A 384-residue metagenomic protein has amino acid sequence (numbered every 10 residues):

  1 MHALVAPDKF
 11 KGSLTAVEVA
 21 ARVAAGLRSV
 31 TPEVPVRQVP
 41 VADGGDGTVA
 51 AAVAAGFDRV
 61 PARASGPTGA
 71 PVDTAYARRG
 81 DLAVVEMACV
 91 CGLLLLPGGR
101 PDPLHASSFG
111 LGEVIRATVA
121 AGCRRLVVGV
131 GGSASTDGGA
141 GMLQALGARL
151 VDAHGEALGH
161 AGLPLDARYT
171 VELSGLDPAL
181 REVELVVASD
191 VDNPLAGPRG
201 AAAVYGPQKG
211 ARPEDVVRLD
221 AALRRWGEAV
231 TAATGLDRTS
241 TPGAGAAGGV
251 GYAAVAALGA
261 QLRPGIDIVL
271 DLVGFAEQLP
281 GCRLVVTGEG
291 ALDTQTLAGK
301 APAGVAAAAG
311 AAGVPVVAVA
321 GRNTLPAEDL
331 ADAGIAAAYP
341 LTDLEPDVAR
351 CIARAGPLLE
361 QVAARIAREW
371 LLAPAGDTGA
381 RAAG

Functional and structural regions predicted by a protein language model:
M1-V130, A134-G384: N-terminal loops that bind phosphate or other acidic moieties and the adjacent beta-alpha structural core
